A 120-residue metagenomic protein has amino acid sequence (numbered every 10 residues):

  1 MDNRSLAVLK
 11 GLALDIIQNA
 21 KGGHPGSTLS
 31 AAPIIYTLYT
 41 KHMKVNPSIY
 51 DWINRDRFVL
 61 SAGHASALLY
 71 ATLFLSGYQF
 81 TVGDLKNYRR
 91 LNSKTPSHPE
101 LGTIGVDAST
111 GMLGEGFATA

Functional and structural regions predicted by a protein language model:
M1, G22-G23, R57, G111: Conserved aromatic-histidine-acidic binding/catalytic patches
M1-L9: N-terminal hydrophobic or amphipathic helices/low-complexity stretches enriched in small/hydrophobic/Pro/Gly
V8-G22: N-terminal capping segment at the start of a domain
N19, G23, I104-D107: A generic, residue-level signal for flexible/boundary positions that often mark functional hotspots
P25-T28: Flexible, glycine/charged-enriched surface loops at secondary-structure junctions
A31-A120: Cofactor-binding active-site loop characterized by glycine-rich and histidine/acidic residues
